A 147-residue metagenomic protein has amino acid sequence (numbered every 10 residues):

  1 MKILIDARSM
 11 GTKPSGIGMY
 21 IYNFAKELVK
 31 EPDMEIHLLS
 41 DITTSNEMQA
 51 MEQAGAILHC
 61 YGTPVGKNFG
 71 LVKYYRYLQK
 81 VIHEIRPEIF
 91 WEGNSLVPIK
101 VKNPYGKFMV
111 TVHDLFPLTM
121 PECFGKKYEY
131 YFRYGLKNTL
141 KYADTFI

Functional and structural regions predicted by a protein language model:
M1-I147: Carbohydrate transferase catalytic cores enriched for Leloir-type hexosyltransferases
